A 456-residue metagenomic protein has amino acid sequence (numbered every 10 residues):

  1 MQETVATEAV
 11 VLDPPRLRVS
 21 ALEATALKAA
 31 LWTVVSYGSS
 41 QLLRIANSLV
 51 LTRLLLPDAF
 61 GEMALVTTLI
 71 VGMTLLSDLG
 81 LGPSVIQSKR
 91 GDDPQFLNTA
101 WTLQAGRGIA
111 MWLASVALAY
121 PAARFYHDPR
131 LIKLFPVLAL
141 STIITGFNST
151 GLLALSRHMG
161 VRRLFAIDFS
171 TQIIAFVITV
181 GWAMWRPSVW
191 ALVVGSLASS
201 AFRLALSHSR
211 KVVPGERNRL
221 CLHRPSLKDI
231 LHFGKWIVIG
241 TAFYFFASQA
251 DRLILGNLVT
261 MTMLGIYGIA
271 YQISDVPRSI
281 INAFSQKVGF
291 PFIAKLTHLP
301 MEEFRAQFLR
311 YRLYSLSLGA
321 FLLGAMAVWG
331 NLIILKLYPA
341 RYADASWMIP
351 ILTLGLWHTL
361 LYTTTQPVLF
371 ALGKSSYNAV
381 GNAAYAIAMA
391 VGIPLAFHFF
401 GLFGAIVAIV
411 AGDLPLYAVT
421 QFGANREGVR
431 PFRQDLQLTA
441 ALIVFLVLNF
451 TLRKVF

Functional and structural regions predicted by a protein language model:
Q2-D13, L22-G80, G106-P121, P136 (+5 more regions): Signature of the first transmembrane helix
Q2-L22, A26, R162, V189 (+3 more regions): Interhelical loop/hinge segments that connect adjacent transmembrane helices in multipass membrane
Q2-P15, T102-H127, K133, V177 (+5 more regions): Alpha-helical transmembrane segments of multi-pass membrane transport and lipid-handling proteins
L17, S40-R44, T67-I70, T74-S84 (+11 more regions): Short runs within selected transmembrane alpha-helices of multi-pass transporters and secretion channels
V19-S20, A24-A26, T52-V66, G91-T99 (+6 more regions): Membrane-interface helix-capping segments at transmembrane helix termini in multi-pass transporters
A29, T33, F60-G61, S84 (+8 more regions): Alpha-helical transmembrane segments and their helix-entry boundary regions
L76-D93, S156-R157, G215, A270 (+2 more regions): Helix-loop junctions and terminal segments of transmembrane helices in multi-pass membrane transport/translocation
R163, P225, D229-W236, Y314-S315 (+4 more regions): Membrane-interface "helix-start" segments
